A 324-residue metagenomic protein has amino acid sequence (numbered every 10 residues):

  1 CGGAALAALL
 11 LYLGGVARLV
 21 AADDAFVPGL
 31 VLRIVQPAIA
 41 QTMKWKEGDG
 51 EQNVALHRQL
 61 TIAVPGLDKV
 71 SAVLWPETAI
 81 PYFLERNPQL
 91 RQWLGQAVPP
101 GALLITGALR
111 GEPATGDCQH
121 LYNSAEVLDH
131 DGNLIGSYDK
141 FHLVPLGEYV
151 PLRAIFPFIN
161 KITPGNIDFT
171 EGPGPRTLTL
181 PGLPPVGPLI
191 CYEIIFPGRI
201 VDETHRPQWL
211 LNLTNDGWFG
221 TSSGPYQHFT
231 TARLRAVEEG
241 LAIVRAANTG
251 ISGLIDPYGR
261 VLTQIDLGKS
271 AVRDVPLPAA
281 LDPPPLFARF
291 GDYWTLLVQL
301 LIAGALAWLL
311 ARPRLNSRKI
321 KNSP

Functional and structural regions predicted by a protein language model:
C1-P324: Enzyme catalytic cores with a strong preference for nitrogen-chemistry domains
